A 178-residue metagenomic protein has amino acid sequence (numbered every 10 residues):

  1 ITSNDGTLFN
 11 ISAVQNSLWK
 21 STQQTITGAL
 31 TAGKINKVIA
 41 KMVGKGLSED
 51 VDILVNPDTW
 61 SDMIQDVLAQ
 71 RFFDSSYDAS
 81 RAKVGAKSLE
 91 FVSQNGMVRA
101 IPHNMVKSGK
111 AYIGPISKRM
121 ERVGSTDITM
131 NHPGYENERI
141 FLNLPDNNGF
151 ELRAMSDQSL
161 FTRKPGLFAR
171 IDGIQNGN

Functional and structural regions predicted by a protein language model:
I1-G33, K37-A40, D62-N178: Sequence/fold signature of self-assembling virion shell proteins
G46-D50: Short gly/pro-enriched beta-turn/loop segments at secondary-structure junctions
V51-D58: Beta-edge loop/turn motif
